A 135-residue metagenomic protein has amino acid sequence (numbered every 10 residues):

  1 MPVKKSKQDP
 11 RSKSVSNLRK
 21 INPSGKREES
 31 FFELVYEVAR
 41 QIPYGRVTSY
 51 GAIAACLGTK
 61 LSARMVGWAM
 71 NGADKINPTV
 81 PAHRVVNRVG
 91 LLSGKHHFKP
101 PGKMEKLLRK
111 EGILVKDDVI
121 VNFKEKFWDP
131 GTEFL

Functional and structural regions predicted by a protein language model:
P2-L135: Nucleic acid-binding interface residues in structured DNA/RNA-binding domains, emphasizing the DNA-engaging scaffolds
